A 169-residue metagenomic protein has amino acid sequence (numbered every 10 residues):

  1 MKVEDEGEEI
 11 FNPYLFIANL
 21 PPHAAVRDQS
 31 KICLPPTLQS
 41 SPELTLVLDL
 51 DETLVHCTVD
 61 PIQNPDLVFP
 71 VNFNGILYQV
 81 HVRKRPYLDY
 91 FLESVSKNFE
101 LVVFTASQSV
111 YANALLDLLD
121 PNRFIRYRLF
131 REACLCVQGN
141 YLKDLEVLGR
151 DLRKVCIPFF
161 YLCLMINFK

Functional and structural regions predicted by a protein language model:
M1-L44: Long, acidic (Asp/Glu-rich), low-complexity accessory segments flanking structured domains
V3, V68-Q79: Conserved phosphoryl-transfer catalytic core
C33-S40, E93, E146-G149: A short acidic-Thr-Gly-centered motif at the start of a beta-strand
P42-V59: Asp-based phosphoryl-transfer active-site loop
T58-P70, S107, A114-L118, N140-L142 (+1 more regions): Short coil/turn segments at secondary-structure boundaries
L88-L116, R131-C134: Substrate-recognition element of Asp-dependent hydrolases with the DxDx(T/V) motif
L101, L148-V155, F159-K169: C-terminal folded domains that constitute the principal catalytic or ligand-binding module of multi-domain proteins
L118-V155: Substrate-recognition "cap/lid" segment bordering the active-site pocket of phosphatases
